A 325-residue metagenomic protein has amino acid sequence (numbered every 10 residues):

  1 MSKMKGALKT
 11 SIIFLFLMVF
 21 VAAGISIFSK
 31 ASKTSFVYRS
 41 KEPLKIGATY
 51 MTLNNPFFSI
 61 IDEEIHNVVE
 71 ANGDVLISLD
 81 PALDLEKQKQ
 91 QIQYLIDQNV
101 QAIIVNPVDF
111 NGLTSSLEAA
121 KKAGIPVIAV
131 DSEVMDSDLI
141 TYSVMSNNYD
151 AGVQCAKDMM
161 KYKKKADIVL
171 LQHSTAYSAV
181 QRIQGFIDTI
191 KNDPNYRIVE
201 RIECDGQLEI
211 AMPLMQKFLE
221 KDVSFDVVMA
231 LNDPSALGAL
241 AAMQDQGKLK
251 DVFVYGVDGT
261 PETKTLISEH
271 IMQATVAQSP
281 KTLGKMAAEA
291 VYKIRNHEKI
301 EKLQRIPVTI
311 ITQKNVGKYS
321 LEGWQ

Functional and structural regions predicted by a protein language model:
I12-F14, G24-F36, T189-I190, T282-Q325: Hinge/cleft segment of the Venus flytrap/periplasmic-binding protein
K45-E64, V68, N72, L76-Q90 (+5 more regions): Extracytoplasmic "Venus flytrap"
I46, Y50, I65, V153-Y196 (+3 more regions): An alpha-beta-alpha
F57-D74, A151-C155, S178-Y196, I210 (+3 more regions): Short, solvent-exposed amphipathic alpha-helices that sit in or adjacent to ligand/effector-binding or catalytic
Q88, V144-I168, V180-Q181, I210-M212 (+2 more regions): Hydrophobic alpha-helical segments within soluble ligand-binding/sensing domains
V105-A120, F186, E200, D205-K264: Hydrophobic alpha-helical
F110-D150, K161, D167, D258-S268 (+1 more regions): Flexible loop/hinge segments that line or gate small-molecule binding clefts
M135-D158, L171-H173, R201, E269-K281: Short beta-strand elements at the ligand-binding edges of bilobed clamshell
